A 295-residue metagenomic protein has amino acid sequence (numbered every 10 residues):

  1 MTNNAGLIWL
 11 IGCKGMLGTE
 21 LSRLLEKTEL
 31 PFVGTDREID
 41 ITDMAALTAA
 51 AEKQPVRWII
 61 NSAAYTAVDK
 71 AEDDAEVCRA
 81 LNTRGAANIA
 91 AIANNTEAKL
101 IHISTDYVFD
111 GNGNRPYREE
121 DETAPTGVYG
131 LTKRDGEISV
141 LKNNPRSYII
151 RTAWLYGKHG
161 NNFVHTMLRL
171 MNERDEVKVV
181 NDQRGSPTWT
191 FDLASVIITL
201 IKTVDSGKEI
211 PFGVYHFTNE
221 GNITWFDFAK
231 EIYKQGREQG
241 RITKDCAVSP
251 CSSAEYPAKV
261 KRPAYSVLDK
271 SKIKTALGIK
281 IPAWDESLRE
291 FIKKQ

Functional and structural regions predicted by a protein language model:
G6, A283-Q295: Amphipathic terminal alpha-helices
G6-L25: N-terminal Rossmann NAD(P)H-binding glycine-rich loop of SDR-like oxidoreductase domains
E26-A49: Adenosine-cofactor binding site in Rossmann-like domains, unifying the SAM/SAH pocket of S-adenosylmethionine-dependent
M44-T83, I92: NAD(P)H-binding glycine-rich loop region in Rossmannoid oxidoreductase-like domains and their noncatalytic homologs
A80, R84-N88, V108-I150, W154-L155: Catalytic helix-loop patch of NAD(P)-dependent Rossmann-fold dehydrogenases
I138-T199: NAD(P)-dependent short-chain dehydrogenase/reductase
K158, Q183-A194, Y215-Q235, E290: Substrate-binding strand-loop-helix patch in Rossmann-like NAD(P)-dependent oxidoreductase/epimerase domains
T203-P257: Mid/C-terminal beta-alpha module of Rossmann-like enzyme folds, strongest in SDR-family dehydrogenases/epimerases
